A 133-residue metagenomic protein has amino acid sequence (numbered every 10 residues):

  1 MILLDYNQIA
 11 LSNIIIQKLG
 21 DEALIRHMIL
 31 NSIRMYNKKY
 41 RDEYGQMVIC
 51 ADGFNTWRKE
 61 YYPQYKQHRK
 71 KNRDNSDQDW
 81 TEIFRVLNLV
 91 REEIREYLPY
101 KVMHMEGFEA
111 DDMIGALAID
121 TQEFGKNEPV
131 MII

Functional and structural regions predicted by a protein language model:
M1-I133: Noncatalytic, basic helical substrate-engagement surface that gates or grips nucleic-acid strands
